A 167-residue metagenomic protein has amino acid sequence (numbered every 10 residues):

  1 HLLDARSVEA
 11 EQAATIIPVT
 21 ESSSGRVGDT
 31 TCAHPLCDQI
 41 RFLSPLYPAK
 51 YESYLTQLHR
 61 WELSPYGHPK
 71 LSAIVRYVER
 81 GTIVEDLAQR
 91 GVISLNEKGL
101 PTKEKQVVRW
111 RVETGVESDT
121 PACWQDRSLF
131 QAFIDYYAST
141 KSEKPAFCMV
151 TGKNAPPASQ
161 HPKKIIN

Functional and structural regions predicted by a protein language model:
H1-A146: Conserved phosphate-interacting/catalytic interface
C148-T151: Short cysteine-rich clusters marking metal-coordination/redox-active sites
K153-N167: Domain-exit/linker segments immediately C-terminal to small folded modules
